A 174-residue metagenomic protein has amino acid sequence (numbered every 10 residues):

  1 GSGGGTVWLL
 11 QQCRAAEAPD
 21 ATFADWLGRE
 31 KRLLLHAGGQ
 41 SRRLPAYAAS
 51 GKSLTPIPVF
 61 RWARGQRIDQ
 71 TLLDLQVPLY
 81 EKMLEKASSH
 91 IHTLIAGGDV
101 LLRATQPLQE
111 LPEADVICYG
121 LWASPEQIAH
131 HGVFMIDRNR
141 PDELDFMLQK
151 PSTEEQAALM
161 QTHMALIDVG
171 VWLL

Functional and structural regions predicted by a protein language model:
G1-L174: Unchanged
